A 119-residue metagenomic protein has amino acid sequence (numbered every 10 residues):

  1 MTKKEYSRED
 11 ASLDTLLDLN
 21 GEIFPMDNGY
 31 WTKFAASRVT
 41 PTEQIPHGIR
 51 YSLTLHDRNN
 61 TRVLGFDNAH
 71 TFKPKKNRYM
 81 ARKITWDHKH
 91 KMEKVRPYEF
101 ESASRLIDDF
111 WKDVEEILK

Functional and structural regions predicted by a protein language model:
T2-K83: The feature represents the first ordered module of a protein
H88, E93-K119: Short, compact, well-ordered microdomains
